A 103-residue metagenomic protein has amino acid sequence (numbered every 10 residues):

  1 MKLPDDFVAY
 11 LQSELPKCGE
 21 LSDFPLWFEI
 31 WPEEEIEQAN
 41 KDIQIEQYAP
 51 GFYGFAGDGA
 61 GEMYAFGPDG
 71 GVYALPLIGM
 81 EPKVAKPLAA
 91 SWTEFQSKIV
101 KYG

Functional and structural regions predicted by a protein language model:
M1-Y64, G103: A surface-exposed partner-binding patch
E62-A65, P82-V84: Short catalytic/ligand-binding loop motif for oxyanion handling, primarily in non-cytosolic enzymes, centered on
G67-G70: Short acidic-glycine loop/turn motifs at beta-strand connectors
P76, E81-G103: Compact, glycine/acidic-enriched structural inserts
